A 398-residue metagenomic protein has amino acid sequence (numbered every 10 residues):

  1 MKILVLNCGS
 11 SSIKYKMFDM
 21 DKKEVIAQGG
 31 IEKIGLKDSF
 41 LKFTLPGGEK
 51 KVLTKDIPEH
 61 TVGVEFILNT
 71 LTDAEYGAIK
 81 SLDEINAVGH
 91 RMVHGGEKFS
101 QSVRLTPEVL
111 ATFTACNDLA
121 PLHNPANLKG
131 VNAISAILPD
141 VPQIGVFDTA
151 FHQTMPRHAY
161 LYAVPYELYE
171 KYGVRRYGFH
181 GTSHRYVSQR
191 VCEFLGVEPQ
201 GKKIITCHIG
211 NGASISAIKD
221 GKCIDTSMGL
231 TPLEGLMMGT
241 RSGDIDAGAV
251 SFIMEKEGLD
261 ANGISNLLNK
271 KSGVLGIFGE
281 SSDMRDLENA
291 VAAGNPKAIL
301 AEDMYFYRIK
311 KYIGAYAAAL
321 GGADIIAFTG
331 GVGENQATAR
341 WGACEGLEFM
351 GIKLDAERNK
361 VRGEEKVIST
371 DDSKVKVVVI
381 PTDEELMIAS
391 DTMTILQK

Functional and structural regions predicted by a protein language model:
M1-L4: Extreme N-terminal starter segment of soluble prokaryotic enzymes
G9, H90-V93, I209, A327-N335: Glycine-rich beta-strand-to-loop/alpha-helix junction loops that act as flexible
S12-P58, G229: Short glycine-rich, Thr/Ser-proximal phosphate-binding strand/loop in the N-terminal lobe of ATP-dependent enzymes
L71, E75-H123, I144, A150-A159: Short beta-strand-loop/turn "lid" adjacent to the catalytic site in phosphate-handling enzymes
F151-K256: Glycine-rich phosphate-binding loop of actin/hexokinase-like ATP-binding domains
K219, D225-D260, N266, G330-V361: Catalytic phosphate/nucleotide-handling subdomain of diverse soluble enzymes
N266, G273-I277, M284-A319: Adenine-nucleotide phosphate-binding core of ATP-dependent small-molecule kinases
I299, D303-G321, A327, G333-K398: Internal helix-turn-beta structural module
